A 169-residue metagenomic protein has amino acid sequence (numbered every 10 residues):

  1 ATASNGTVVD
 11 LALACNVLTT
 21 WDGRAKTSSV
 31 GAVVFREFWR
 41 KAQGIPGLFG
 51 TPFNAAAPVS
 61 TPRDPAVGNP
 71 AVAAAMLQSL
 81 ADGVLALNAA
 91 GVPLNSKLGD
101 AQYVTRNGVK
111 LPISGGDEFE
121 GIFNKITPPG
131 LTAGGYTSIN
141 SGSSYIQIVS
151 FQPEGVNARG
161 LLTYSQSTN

Functional and structural regions predicted by a protein language model:
T2-N169: Acidic, low-complexity N-terminal propeptides/linkers enriched in Ser/Thr/Asp/Gly that mediate export, maturation
